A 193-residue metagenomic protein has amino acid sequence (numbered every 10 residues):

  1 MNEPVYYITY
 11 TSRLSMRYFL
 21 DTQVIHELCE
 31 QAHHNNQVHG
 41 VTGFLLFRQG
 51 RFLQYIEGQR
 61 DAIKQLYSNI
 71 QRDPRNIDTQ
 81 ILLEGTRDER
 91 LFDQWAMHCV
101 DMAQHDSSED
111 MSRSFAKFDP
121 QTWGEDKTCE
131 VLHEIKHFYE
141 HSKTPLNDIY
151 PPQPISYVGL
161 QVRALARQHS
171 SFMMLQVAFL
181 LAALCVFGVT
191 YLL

Functional and structural regions predicted by a protein language model:
M1-L193: Charge-rich, low-complexity N-terminal segments
